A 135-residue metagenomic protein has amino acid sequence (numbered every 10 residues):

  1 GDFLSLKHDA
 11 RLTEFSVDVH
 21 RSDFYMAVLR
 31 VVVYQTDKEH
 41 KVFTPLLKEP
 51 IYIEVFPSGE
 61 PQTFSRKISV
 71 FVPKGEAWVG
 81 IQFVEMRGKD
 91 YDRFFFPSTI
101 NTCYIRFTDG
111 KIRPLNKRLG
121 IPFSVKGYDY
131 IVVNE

Functional and structural regions predicted by a protein language model:
G1-D37, E76, Q82-E135: Beta-sheet-rich sandwich/jelly-roll-like modules and their strand-loop junctions
G1-F3, P50, T63-S65: Well-ordered beta-strand positions in beta-sheet-rich domains
V19-R21, E54, S69: Outer-membrane beta-barrel proteins
K41, P45-L46, P114: Residue-level detector of beta-propeller blades
T44-P57: Solvent-exposed serine/threonine-rich low-complexity stretches and specific carbohydrate-binding patches
E54-Q62, C103-F107: Short, surface-exposed linear segments at secondary-structure transitions and domain or protein termini
E60-V70: Exposed aromatic-hydrophobic patches
V70-E76: Eukaryote-biased detector of low-complexity, proline/serine/threonine-rich segments and adjacent exposed loops
